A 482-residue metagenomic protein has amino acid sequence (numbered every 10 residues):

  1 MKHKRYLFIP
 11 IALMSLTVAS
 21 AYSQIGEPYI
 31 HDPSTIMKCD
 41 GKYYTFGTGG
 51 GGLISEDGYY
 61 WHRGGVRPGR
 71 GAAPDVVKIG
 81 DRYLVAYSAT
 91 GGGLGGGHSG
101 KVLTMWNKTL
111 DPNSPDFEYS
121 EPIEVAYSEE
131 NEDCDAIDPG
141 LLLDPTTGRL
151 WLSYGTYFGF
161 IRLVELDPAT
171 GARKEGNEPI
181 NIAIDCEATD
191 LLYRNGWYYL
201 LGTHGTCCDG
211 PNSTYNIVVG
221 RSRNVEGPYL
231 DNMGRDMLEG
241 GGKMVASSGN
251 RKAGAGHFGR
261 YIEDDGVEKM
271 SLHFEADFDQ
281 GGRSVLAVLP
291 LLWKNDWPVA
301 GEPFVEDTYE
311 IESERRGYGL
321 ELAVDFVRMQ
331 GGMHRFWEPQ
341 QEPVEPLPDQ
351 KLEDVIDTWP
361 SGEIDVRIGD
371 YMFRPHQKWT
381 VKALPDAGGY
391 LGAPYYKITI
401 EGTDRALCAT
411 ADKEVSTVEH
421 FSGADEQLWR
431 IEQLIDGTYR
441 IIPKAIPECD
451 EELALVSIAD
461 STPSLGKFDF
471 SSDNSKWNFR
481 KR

Functional and structural regions predicted by a protein language model:
M1-K2, S20-I25, R482: Basic/polar N-terminal segments that are highly enriched at the extreme N-terminus, encompassing both cleavable
K2-T17: Sec-dependent N-terminal signal peptides
Y22-E353, G369-Y390, D425-R440, D469-S471 (+1 more regions): Carbohydrate-active catalytic/glycan-binding domains of CAZyme proteins, especially the secreted or lumenal ectodomains
E310, G319, D365, K378 (+7 more regions): Structural detector of coil-to-beta-strand junctions
R315-M329, E401-E414, P447-S461: Extracellular/lumenal glycan-associated surfaces
G362-D370, V415-H420, G466-K467: Aromatic-rich beta-strand patches that line glycan-recognition/binding surfaces of extracellular proteins
G389-P394, I400-T403: Short, well-structured hydrophobic secondary-structure segments
I435, Y439-R482: Terminal recognition/anchoring or ligand-binding modules at protein termini
